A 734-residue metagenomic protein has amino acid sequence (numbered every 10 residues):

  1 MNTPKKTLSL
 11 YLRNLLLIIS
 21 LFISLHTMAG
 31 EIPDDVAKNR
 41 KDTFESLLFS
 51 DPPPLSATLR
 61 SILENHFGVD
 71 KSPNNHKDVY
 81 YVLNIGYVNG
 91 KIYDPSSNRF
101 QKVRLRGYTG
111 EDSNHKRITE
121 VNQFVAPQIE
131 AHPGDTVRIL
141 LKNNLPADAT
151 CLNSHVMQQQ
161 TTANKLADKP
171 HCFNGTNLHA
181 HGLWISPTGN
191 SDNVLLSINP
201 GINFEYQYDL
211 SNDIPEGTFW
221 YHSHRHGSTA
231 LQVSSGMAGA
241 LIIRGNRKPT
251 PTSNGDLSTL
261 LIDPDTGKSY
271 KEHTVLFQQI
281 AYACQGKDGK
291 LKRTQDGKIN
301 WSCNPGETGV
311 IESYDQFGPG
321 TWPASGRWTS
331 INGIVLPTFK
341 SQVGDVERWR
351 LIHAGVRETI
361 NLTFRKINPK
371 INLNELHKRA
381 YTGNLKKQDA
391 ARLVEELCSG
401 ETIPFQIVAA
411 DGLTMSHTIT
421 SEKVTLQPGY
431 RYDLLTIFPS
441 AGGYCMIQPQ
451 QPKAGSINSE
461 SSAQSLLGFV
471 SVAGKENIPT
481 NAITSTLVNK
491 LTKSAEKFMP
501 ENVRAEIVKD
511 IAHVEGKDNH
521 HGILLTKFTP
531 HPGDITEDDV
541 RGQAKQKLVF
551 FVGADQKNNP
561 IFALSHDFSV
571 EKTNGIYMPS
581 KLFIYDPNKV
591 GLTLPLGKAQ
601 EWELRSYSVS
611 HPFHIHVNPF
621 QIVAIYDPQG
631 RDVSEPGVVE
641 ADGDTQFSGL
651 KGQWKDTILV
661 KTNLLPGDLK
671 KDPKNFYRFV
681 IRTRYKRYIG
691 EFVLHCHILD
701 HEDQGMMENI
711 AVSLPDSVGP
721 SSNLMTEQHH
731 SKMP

Functional and structural regions predicted by a protein language model:
M1-Y11: N-terminal secretory signal peptides that target proteins for export/translocation
R13-S24: Bacterial N-terminal signal peptides
A29-A180, W184-S197, N203-E205, T294-W349 (+4 more regions): N-terminal, post-signal-peptide metal-ligating segments of extracellular/periplasmic oxidoreductases, dominated by
G30, R99-K102, D112, C151-N153 (+5 more regions): Active-site pocket scaffolds in enzymes
L141-P146, L351-G355, L604-Y607: Asparagine-centered strand-capping/turn motif at beta-strand->loop junctions
I185-G201, A281, T294-V514: Histidine- and aromatic-rich segments of cupredoxin/plastocyanin-like copper-binding domains
E205-D263: Hydrophobic or amphipathic alpha-helical targeting/insertion segments
D209-P215, I437-G443, R684-G690: Short, surface-exposed loop/turn segments at beta-strand-coil junctions that are enriched for proline with nearby
